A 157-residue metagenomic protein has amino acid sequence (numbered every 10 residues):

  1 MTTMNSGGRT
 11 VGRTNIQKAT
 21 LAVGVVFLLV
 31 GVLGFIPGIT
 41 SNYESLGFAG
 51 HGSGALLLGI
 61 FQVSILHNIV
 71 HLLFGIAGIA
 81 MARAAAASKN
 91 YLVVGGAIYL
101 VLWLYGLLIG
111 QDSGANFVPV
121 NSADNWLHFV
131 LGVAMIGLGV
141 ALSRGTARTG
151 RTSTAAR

Functional and structural regions predicted by a protein language model:
T2-R157: Membrane-interface extramembranous regions
